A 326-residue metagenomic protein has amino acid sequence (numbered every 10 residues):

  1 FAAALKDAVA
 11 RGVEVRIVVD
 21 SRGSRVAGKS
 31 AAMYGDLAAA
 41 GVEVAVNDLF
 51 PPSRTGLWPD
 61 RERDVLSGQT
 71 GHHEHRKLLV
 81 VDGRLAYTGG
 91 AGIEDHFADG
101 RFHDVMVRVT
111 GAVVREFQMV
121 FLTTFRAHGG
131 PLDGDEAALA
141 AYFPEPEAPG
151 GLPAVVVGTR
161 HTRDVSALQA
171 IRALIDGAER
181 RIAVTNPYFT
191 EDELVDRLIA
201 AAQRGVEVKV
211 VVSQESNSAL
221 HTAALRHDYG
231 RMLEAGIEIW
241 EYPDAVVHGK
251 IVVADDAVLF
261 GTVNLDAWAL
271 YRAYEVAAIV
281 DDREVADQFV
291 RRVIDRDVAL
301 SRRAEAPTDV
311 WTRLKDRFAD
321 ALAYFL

Functional and structural regions predicted by a protein language model:
F1-L326: Charged, low-complexity intrinsically disordered terminal segments
